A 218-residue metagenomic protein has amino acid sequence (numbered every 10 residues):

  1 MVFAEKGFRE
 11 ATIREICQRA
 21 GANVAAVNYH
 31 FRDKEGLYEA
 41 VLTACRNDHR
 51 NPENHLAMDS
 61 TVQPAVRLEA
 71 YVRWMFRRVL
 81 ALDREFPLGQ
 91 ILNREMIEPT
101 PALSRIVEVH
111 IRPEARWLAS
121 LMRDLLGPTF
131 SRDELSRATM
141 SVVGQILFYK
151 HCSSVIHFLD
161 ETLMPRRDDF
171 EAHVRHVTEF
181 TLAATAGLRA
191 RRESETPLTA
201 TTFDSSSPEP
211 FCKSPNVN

Functional and structural regions predicted by a protein language model:
V2-G36, A40, A44: Helix-turn-helix
C45-E53: Conserved phosphoryl-transfer catalytic core
R50, V66, T100-L126, A172-R175 (+1 more regions): Amphipathic alpha-helical packing segments from all-alpha helical-bundle domains
N54-L88, L135-V142: Hydrophobic alpha-helical connector segments
D83-R105, S153-D160: Amphipathic alpha-helical segments used for helix-helix packing
Q90-I97, R132-S154, A172-A183: Hydrophobic alpha-helical segments that form the core of small-molecule binding pockets and/or dimer interfaces
I106-V109, L126-V143, P197: All-alpha amphipathic helical-bundle segments outside canonical DNA-binding/catalytic cores that form hydrophobic
R112-S136, L159-T162, T185-R192: Hydrophobic alpha-helical bundle segments that form small-molecule/ligand-binding pockets
